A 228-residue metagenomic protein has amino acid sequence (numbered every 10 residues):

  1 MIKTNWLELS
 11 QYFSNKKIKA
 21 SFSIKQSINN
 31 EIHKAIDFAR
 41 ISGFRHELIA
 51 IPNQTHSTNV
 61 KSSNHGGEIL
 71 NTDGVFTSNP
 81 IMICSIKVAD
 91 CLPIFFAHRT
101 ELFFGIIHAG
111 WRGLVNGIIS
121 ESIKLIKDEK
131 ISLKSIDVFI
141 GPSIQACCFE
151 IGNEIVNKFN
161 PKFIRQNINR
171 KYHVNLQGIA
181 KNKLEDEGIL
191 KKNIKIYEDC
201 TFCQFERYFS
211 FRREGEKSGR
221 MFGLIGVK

Functional and structural regions predicted by a protein language model:
M1-K228: Active-site microenvironment for binding and transforming phosphate-containing groups
